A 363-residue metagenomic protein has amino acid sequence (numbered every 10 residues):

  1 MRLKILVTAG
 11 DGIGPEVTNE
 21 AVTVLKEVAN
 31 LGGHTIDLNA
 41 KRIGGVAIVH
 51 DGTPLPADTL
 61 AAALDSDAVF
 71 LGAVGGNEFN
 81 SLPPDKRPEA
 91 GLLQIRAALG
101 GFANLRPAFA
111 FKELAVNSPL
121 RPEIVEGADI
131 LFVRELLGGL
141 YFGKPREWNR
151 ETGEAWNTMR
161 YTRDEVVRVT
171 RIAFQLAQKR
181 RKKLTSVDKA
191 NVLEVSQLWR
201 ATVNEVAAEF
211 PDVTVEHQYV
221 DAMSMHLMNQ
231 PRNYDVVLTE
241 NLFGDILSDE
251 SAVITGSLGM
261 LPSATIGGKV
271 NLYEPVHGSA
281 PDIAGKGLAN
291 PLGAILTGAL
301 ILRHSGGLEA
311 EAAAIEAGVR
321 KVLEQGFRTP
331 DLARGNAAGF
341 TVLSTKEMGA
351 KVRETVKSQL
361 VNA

Functional and structural regions predicted by a protein language model:
M1-I5: Extreme N-terminal starter segment of soluble prokaryotic enzymes
L6-T23, E27-A29, R150-D221, N233: Glycine-rich phosphate/diphosphate-binding loop of Rossmann-like nucleotide-binding domains
D11-G14, D67, V133, A173 (+4 more regions): Buried hydrophobic positions in well-ordered alpha/beta secondary-structure cores of metabolic enzymes
L31-A57, M225-L227: N-terminal beta-loop-helix "entrance" segment that forms/cooperates in small-molecule cofactor or anionic ligand
G45-I48, M228-F327: Glycine-rich phosphate/nucleotide-binding loop
V49-W156, L242-G244: N-terminal glycine-rich phosphate/adenylate-binding segment common to multiple enzyme folds
L137-G138, F142-R180, L184, A190-V192 (+4 more regions): Glycine-rich phosphate/pyrophosphate-binding loop and the adjoining helix
N191, W199-R200, N204, A208-P262 (+2 more regions): Accessory "access/gating" subregions that flank catalytic or transport cores
